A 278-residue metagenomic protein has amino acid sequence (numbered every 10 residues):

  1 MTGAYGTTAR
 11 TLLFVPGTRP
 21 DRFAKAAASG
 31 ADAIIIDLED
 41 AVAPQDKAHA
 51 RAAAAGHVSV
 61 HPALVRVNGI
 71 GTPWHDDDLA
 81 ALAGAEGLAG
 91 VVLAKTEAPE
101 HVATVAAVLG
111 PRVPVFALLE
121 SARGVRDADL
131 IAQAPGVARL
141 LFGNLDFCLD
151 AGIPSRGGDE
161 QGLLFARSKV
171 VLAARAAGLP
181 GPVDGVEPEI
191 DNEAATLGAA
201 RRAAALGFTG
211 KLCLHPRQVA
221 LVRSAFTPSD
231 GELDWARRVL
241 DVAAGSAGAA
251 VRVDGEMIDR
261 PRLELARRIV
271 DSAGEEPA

Functional and structural regions predicted by a protein language model:
M1-A278: Expand to "…catalyze enediolate/carbanion chemistry for C-C bond making/breaking, isomerization, decarboxylation
